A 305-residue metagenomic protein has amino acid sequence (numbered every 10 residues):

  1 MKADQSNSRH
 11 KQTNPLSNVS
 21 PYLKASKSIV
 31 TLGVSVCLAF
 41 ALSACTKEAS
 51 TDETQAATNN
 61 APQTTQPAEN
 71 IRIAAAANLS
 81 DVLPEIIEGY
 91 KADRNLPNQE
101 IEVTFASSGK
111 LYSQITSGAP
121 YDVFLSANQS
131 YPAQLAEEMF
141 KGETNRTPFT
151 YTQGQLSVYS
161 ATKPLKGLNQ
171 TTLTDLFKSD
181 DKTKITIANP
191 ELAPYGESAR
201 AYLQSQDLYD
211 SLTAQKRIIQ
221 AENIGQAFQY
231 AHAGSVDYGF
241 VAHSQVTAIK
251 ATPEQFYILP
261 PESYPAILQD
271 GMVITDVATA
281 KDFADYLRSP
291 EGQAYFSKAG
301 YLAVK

Functional and structural regions predicted by a protein language model:
M1-N70, G300, V304-K305: Short, low-complexity disordered leader/linker segments with a strong preference for bacterial N-terminal type II
C45-K91, N95-L96, G109, T116 (+4 more regions): Exported/periplasmic ABC-transporter solute-binding proteins
N98-S108: A short beta-strand-loop structural module common to alpha/beta enzyme folds
S113-G118, L125-A133, G142-N145: Intrinsically disordered, glycine/charged-rich N-terminal periplasmic/extracytoplasmic linker segments that lie
P120-Y121, Q155: A common structural microfeature
